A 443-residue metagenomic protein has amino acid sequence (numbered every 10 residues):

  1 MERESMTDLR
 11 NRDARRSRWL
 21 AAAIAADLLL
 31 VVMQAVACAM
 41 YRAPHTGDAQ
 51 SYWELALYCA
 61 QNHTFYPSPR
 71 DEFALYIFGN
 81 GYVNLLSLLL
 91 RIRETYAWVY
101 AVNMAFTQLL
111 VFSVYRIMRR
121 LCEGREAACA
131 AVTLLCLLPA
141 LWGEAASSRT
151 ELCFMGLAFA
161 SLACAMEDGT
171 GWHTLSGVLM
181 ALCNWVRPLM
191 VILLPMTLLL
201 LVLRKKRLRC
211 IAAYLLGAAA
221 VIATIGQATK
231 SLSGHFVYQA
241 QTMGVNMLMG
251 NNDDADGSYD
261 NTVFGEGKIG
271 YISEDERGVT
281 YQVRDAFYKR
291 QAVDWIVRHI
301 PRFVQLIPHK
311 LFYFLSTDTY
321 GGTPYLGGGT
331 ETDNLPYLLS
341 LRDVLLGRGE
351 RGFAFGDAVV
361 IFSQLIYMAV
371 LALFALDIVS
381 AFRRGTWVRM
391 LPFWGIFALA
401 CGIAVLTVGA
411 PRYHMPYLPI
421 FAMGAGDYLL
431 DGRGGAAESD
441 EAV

Functional and structural regions predicted by a protein language model:
Y41-L55, Q61-P67, E72-L85, R93-A97 (+4 more regions): Extracytoplasmic catalytic/substrate-binding loops of multi-pass membrane glycan-assembly enzymes
G47, I77, W98-F106, A130-A160 (+3 more regions): Multi-pass, polyprenyl lipid-linked donor-dependent membrane glycosyltransferases
Y76, N80-L88, I92-F112, C129 (+2 more regions): Loop-to-helix entry region of an early transmembrane alpha helix in multi-pass inner-membrane enzymes
W98, H309-F393, F397: Membrane-interface anchor segments at the N-terminal boundary of transmembrane helices in multi-pass membrane enzymes
W98-C122, A372-V379: Transmembrane-helix motifs of polytopic, lipid-linked glycan transferases
S113-I117, C153-W172, S176, M180 (+1 more regions): Specific aromatic-rich, kink-prone transmembrane helix
V132, C164, H173-R187, T197-L200 (+3 more regions): Membrane-interface alpha helices of multi-pass inner-membrane proteins
Y238-Y337: Membrane-proximal stem/loop segments at transmembrane-domain junctions that anchor or position
